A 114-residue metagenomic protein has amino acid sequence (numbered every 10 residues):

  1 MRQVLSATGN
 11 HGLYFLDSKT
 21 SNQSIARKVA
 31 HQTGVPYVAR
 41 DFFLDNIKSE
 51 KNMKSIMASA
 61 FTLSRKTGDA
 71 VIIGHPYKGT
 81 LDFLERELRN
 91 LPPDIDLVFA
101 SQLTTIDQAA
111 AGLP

Functional and structural regions predicted by a protein language model:
M1-V4, S24-S64: Alpha-helical scaffold elements lining the catalytic groove of polysaccharide deacetylases
R2, T20, E50-K54, G74-D82: Soluble non-cytosolic domains of exported or imported proteins
L5-Q23: Catalytic beta/alpha-barrel core
N10-L16, P76-P114: C-terminal domain-boundary segment and adjacent tail
S18-S21, R40-F43, G74-Y77, A100: Active-site-proximal beta-strand/loop segments in catalytic clefts of secreted hydrolases
V71: Conserved, mostly hydrophobic/aromatic
